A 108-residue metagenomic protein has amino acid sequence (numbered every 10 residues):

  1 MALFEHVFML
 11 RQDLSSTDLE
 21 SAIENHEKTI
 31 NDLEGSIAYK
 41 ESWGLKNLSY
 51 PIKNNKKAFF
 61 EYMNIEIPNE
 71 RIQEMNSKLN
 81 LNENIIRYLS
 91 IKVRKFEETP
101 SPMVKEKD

Functional and structural regions predicted by a protein language model:
A2-D108: Structured, basic alpha/beta domains of bacterial-type, RNA-associated proteins
